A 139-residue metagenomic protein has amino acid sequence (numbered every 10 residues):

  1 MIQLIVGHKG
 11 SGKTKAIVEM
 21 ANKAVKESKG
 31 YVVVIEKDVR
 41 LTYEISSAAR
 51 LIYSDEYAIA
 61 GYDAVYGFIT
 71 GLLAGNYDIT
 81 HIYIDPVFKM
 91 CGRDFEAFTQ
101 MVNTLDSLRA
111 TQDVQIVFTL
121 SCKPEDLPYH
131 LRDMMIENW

Functional and structural regions predicted by a protein language model:
M1-G71, L127-H130: Conserved P-loop
A24-S28, E44, A74-N76, S107-V114: Conserved catalytic network of the ASCE P-loop NTPase/AAA+ motor domain
E56, D78-W139: Replace "adjacent to P-loop NTPase cores in ATP/GTP-dependent enzymes" with "adjacent to NTP-binding cores
